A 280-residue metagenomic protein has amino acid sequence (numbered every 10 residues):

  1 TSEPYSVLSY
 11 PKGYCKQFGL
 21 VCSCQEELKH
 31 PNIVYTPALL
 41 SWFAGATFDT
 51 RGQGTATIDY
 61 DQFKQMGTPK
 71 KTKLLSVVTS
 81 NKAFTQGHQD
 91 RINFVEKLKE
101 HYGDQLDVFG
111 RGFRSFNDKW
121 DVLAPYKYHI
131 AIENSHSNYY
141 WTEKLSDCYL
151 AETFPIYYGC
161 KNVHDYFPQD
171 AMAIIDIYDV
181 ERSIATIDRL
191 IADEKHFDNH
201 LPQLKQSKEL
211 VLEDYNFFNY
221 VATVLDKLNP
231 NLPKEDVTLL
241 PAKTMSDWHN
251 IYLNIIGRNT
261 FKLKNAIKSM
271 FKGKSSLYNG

Functional and structural regions predicted by a protein language model:
T1-E3: Active-site proximal beta-strand in glycosyltransferases
Y5-L8: Active-site and donor-binding regions of nucleotide-sugar-utilizing enzymes
Y10-V108, K119-A131, H136-G280: Pol beta-like nucleotidyltransferase catalytic core
F113-S115: Active-site catalytic loop in hydrolytic enzyme cores
